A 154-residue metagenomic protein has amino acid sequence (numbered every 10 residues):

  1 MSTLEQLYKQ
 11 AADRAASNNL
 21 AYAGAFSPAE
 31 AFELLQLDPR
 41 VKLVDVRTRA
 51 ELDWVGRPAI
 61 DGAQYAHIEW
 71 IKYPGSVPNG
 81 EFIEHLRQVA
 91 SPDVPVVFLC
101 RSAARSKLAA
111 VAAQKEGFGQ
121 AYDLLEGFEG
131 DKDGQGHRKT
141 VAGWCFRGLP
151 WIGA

Functional and structural regions predicted by a protein language model:
M1-V41, R49-P95, S106-A154: Rhodanese-like catalytic fold shared by cysteine-dependent sulfurtransferases and DSP/PTP-type phosphatases
F98-L99: Short, surface-exposed ligand- or partner-binding patches at beta-edge/loop junctions that are enriched in aromatics
A103: Conserved G/P- and acidic residue-centered "switch" motifs that form tight phosphate/ATP-binding loops in soluble
